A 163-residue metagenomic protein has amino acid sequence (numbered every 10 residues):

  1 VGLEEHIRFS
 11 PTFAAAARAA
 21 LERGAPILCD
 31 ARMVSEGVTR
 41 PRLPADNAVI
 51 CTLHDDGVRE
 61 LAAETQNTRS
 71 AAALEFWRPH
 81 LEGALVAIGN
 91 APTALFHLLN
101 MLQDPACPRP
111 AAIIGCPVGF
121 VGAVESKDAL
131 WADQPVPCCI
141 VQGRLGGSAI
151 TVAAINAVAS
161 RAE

Functional and structural regions predicted by a protein language model:
E5-A20: A short, well-structured juxtamembrane/interface segment
A20-G24, P41, H80, M101-P105 (+2 more regions): Change "in soluble alpha/beta enzymes" to "in soluble alpha/beta proteins
L21-I27, G83-V86, A111: Short active-site oxyanion
D30, I113-G115, A154: Buried hydrophobic positions in well-ordered alpha/beta secondary-structure cores of metabolic enzymes
V34-G37, P92-L98, F120-V124, G147-T151: Short glycine/serine/threonine-rich phosphate/pyrophosphate-binding segments that cradle anionic phosphate groups
R42-L81: Long, charge-dense
R69-S70, R78-D104, V121, A154: Glycine-rich phosphate-binding loops that contact phosphosugars or nucleotide phosphates
C107, V121-E163: C-terminal functional extensions of proteins
